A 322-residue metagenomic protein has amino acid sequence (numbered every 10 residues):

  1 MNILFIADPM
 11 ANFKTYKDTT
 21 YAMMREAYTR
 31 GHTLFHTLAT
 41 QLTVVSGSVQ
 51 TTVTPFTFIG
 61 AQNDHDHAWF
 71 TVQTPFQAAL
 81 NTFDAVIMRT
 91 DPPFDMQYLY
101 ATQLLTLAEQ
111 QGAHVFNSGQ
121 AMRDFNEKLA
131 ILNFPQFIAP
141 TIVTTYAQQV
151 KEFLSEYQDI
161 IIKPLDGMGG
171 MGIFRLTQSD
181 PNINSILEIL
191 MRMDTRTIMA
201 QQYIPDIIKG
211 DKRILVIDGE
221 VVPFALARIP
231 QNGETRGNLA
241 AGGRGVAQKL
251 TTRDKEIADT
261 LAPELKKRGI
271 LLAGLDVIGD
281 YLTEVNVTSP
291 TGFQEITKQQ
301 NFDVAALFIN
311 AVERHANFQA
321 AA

Functional and structural regions predicted by a protein language model:
M1-L4: Extreme N-terminal starter segment of soluble prokaryotic enzymes
I6-A7, F13-Y16, K249-A322: ATP-dependent carboxylate activation and anion-phosphoryl transfer catalytic cores that bind Mg-ATP to form
P9, D91-P93, L165-G167, P290: Short glycine-rich anion-binding loops that position phosphate/pyrophosphate groups of nucleotides and phosphorylated
A11-F13, K17-T29, F35-P140: Conserved N-proximal alpha/beta basic substrate-recognition cap immediately N-terminal to, or forming the N-lobe
T19-T20, A147-Q148, S155-D159, G169-K255 (+1 more regions): Phosphate-binding site of ATP-dependent enzymes
G119-R123, R228-P230, I278-Y281: Short glycine-enriched loops at secondary-structure junctions
T141-T145: Short acidic-hydrophobic, aromatic-tinged amphipathic segments that line or gate anion-handling sites
